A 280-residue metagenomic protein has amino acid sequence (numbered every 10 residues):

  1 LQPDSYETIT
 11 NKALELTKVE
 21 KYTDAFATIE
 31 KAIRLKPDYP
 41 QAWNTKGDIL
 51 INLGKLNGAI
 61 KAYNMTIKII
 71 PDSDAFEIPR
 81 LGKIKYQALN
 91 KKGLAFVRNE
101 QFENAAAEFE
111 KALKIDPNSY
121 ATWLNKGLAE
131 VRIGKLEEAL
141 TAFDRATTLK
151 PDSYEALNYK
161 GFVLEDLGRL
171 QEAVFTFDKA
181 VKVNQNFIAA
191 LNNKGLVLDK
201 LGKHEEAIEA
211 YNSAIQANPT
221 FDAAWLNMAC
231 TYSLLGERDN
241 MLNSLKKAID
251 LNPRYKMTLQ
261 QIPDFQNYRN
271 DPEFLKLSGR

Functional and structural regions predicted by a protein language model:
D4, D38, D72, N118 (+5 more regions): Short coil loop/turn residues that delineate tetratricopeptide repeat
E7-T17, Q41-N52, I78, K83-R98 (+4 more regions): Conserved alpha-helical positions within TPR/SEL1-like repeat arrays
Y63-P71, S233, R238-Y255: TPR/TPR-like (Sel1-like) alpha-helical repeat modules
F76-K83, R254-R280: Terminal, low-structured helical/coil segments at or just beyond the last alpha-helical repeat
